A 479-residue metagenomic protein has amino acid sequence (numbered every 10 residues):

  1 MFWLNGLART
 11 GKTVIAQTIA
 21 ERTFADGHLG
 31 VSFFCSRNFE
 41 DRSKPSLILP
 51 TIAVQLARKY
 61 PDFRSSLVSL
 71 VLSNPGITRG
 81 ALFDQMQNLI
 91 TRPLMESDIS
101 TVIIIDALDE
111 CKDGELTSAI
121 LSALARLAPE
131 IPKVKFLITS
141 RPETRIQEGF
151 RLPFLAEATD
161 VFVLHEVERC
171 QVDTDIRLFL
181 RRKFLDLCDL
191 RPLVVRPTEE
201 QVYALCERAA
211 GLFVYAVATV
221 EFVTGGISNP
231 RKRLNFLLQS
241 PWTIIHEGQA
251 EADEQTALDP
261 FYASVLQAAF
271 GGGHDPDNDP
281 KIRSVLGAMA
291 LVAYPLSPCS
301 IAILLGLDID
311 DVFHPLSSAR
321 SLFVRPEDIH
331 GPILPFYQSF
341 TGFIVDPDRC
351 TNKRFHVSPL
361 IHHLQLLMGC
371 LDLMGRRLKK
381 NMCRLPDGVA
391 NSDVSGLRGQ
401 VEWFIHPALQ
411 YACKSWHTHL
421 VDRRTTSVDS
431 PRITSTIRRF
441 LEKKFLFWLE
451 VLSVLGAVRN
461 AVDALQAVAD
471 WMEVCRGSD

Functional and structural regions predicted by a protein language model:
M1-M368, D372-G375, N381-E402, S435-E442 (+2 more regions): Conserved NB-ARC/NACHT P-loop NTPase core of NLR-like innate immune receptors
Q85-M86, I90, G399-R423: Amphipathic alpha-helices of TPR/Sel1-like and other helical repeat/solenoid scaffolds
R424, R432-I437: Non-catalytic interaction/regulatory modules that flank or connect domains
